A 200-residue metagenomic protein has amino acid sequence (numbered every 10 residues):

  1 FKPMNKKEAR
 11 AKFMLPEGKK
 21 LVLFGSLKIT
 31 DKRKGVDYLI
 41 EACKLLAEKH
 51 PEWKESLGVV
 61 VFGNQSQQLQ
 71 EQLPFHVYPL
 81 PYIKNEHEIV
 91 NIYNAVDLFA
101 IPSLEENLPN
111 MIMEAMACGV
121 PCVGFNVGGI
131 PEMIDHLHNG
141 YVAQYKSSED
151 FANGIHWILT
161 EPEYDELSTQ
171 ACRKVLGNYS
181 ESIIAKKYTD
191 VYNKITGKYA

Functional and structural regions predicted by a protein language model:
K2-L15: A short helix/loop element that forms part of the nucleotide-sugar donor recognition site in Leloir-type
A11, D150, E163-N178, K187-D190: A short, well-ordered alpha-helix in the C-terminal region of glycosyltransferases
P16-K34, I40-K44: Conserved donor-binding/catalytic core segment of Leloir-type glycosyltransferases
H50, K54-S56, G63-H87: Nucleotide-activated donor-binding/catalytic signature segment of Leloir-type glycosyltransferases, i.e., the conserved
N91-V96: Short alpha-helical donor nucleotide-sugar binding micro-motif in glycosyltransferases
L104: Aromatic "clamp/platform" in nucleotide-sugar-dependent glycosyltransferases that forms part of the donor/acceptor
P121-G124, I134: Short hydrophobic beta-strand element within catalytic cores of glycosyltransferases and related nucleotide-activated
H136-L137, Y141-S148, W157-P162: Conserved acidic donor-binding segment of nucleotide-sugar-dependent glycosyltransferases
